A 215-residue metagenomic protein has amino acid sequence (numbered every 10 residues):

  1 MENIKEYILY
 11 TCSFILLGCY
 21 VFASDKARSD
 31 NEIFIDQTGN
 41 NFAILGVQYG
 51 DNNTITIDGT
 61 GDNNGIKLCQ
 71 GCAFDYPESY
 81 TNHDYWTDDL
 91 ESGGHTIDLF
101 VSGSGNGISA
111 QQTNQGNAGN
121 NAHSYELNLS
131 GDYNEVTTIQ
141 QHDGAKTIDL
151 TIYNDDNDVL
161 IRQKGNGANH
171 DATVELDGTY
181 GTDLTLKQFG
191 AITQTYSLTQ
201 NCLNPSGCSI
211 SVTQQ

Functional and structural regions predicted by a protein language model:
M1-D25, S29-D30: Classical Sec-dependent N-terminal signal peptides that target proteins to the secretory pathway
S24-Q215: Low-complexity repeat regions of mature extracellularly deployed or surface/particle-associated proteins
